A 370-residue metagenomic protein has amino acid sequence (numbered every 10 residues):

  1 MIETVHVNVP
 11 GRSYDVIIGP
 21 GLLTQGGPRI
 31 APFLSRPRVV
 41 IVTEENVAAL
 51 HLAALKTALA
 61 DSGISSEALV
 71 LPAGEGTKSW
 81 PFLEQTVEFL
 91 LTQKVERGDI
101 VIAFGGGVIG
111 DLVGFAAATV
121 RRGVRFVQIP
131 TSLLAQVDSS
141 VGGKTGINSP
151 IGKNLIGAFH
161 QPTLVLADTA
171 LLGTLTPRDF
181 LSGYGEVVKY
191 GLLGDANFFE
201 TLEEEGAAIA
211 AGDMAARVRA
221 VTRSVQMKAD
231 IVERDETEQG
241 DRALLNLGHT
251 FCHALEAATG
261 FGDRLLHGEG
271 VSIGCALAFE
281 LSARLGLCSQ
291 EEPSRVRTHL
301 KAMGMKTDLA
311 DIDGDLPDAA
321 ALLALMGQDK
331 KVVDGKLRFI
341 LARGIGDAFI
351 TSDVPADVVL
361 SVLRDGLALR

Functional and structural regions predicted by a protein language model:
M1-I100: ATP/NTP phosphate-donor binding region
E3, G185-V187, L287-R370: C-terminal charged capping/lid subdomain of soluble metabolic enzymes
N8, F33-L34, K94-E96, T119-R121 (+4 more regions): Solvent-exposed alpha-helices and their adjacent loops that cap or buttress functional pockets in soluble metabolic
A60, T92-V95, Q161-L164, A170-P177 (+10 more regions): Generic secondary-structure signature for well-ordered alpha-helical cores
V108-F115, Q136-V137, H253-A254: Short glycine/serine/threonine-rich phosphate/pyrophosphate-binding segments that cradle anionic phosphate groups
F115-A208: A glycine/threonine-rich phosphate-anchoring loop and its flanking beta-alpha core in nucleotide/phosphate-binding
E204-A320: Active-site segments that bind and position negatively charged phosphate/pyrophosphate groups
